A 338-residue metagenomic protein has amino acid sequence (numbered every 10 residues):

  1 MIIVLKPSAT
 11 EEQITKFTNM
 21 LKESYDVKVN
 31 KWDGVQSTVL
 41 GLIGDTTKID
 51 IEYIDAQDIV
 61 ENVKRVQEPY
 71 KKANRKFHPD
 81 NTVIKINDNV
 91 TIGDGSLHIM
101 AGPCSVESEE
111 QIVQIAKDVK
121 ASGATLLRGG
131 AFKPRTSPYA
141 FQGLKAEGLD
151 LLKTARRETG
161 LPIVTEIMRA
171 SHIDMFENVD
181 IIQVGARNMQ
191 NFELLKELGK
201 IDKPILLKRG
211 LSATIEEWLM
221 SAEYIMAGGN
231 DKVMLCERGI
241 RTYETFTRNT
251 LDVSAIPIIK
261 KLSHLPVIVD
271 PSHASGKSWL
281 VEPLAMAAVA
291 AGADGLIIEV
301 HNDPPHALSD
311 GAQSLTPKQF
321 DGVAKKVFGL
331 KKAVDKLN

Functional and structural regions predicted by a protein language model:
M1-I99: Non-catalytic terminal accessory/regulatory regions of metabolic enzymes
K6, L144, G160-S171, D180-E193 (+3 more regions): Catalytic beta/alpha-barrel core
G41, L97-Q114, P138-Q142, V164-E166 (+3 more regions): Active-site mouth loops of central-metabolism enzymes
R75-D80, S137-D150, S171, A186-D202 (+3 more regions): Active-site-adjacent beta->alpha loops and helix N-cap segments on the catalytic face of soluble alpha/beta enzymes
H98-P103, L127-G129, I163-T165, I182-V184 (+4 more regions): Hydrophobic faces of well-ordered beta-strands that scaffold small-molecule active sites in alpha/beta enzyme cores
R128-A146, N302-A312: Glycine-rich, proline-tolerant flexible connector loops at the mouths of alpha/beta enzymes
F141-V164, L198-P204, S254-V267, Q313-D335: Alpha-helix-loop-beta-strand connector modules within alpha/beta enzyme cores
I201-V300: Catalytic alpha/beta core domains of metabolic enzymes, predominantly
